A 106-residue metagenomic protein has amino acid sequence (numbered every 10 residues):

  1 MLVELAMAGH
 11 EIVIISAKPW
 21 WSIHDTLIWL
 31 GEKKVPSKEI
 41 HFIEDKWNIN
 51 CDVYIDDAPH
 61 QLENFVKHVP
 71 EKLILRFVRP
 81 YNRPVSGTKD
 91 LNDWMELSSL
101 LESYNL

Functional and structural regions predicted by a protein language model:
M1-L27: Substrate-recognition element of Asp-dependent hydrolases with the DxDx(T/V) motif
M7-G9, V35, V69, V85: Short, well-ordered coil/turn elements that cap or connect secondary structure elements
I12, S37, K72-I74: Hydrophobic anchor at the start of a short beta-strand that flanks the dinucleotide cofactor-binding loop
I15, I43-D45, F77, D93: Conserved beta-strand termini and adjacent loop/short-helix elements that scaffold enzyme active sites in alpha/beta
A17-K67: Substrate-recognition "cap/lid" segment bordering the active-site pocket of phosphatases
W29-I43, G87-L106: Structural recognition of alpha->loop->beta junctions
I55-M95: Acidic, Mg2+-coordinating phosphoryl-transfer loop and its flanking beta/alpha structural elements, shared across
